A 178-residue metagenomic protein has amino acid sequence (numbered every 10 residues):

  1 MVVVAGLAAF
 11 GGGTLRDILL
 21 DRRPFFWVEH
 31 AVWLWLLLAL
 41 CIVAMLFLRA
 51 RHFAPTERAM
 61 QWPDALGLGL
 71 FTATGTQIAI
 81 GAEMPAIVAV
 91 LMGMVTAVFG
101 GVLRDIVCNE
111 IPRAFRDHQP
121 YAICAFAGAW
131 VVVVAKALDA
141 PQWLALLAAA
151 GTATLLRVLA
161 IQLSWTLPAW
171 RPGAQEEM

Functional and structural regions predicted by a protein language model:
M1-I87, N109, R113-M178: Alpha-helical transmembrane segments and their membrane-interface boundaries that form or gate the permeation pathway
T96: Histidine/lysine/aspartate-rich catalytic loop segments that bind and position anionic ligands
F99-I111: Membrane-helix boundary/interface segments in integral membrane proteins
